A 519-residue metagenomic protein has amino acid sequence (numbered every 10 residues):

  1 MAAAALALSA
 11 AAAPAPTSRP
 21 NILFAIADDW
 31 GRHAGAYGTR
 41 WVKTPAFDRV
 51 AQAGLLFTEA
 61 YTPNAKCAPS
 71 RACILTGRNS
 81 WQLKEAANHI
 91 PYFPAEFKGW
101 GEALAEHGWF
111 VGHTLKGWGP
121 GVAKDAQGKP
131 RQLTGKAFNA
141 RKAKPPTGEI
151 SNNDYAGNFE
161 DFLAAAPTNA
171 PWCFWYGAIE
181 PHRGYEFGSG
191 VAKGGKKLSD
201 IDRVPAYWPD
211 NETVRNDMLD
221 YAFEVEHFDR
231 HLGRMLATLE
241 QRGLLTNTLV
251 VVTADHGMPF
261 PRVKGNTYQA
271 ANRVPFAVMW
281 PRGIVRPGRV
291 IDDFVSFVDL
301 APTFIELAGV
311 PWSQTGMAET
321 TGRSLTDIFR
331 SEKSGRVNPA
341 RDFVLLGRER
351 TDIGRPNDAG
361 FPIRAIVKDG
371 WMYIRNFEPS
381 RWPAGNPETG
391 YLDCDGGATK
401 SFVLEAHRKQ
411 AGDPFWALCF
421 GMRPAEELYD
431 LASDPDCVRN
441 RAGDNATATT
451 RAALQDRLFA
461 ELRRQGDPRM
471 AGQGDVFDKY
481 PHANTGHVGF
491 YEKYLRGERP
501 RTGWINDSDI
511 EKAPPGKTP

Functional and structural regions predicted by a protein language model:
M1-G421, E426-E427, P435-D456, M470 (+1 more regions): Formylglycine-dependent sulfatase
A432: C-terminal helical cap and adjacent loop that interface with cofactors, partners, or active-site loops
F459: Aromatic sugar-binding interfaces of carbohydrate-active proteins
R463-G466: Short arginine-rich
M470-N484: Short, charged, surface-exposed hinge/linker loops at domain edges that act as mobile lids or interdomain connectors
